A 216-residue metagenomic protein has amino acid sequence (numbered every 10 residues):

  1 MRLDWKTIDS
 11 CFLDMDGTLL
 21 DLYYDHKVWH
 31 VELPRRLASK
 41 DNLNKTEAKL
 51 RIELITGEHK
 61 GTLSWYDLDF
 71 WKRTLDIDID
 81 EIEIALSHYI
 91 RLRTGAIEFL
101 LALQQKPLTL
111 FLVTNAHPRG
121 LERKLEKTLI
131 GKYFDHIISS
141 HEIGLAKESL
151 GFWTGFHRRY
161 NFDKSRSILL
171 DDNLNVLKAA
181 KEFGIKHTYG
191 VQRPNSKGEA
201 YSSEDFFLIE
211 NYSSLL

Functional and structural regions predicted by a protein language model:
M1-D9, L101, H117-P118, E122-L216: Asp-based, Mg2+/Mn2+-dependent phosphohydrolase catalytic module
M1-L50: Active-site neighborhood of HAD-like aspartate-dependent phosphohydrolases
T7, W65-T74, D80-L112, P118-E122 (+1 more regions): Short, acidic loop-to-helix structural element flanking the phosphoryl-transfer center in phosphate-processing enzymes
L19-D21, L54-H59, L86-I90, E142-I143: Short histidine/acidic/glycine/proline-rich micro-motifs that form metal- and phosphate-coordinating active-site loops
D21-H30, T62-L63, A179-Y189: Short, charged helix-to-loop "capping" segments that act as catalytic/coupling loops
V31, R35-I84: A metal-dependent, Asp-based hydrolase signature
